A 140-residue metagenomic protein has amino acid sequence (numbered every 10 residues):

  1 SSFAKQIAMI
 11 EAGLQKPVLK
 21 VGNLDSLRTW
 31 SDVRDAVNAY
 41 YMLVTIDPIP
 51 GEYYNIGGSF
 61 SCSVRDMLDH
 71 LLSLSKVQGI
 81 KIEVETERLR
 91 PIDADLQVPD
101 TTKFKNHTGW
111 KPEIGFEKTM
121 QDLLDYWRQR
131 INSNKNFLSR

Functional and structural regions predicted by a protein language model:
S1, G22-V37, E52-S73, L89-I92 (+2 more regions): Substrate-binding strand-loop-helix patch in Rossmann-like NAD(P)-dependent oxidoreductase/epimerase domains
S1-K5, A12-P17, V33-R34, M42-Y54 (+2 more regions): Glycine/proline-rich active-site loop of Rossmann-fold NAD(P)-dependent oxidoreductases
V18-L19, E52-Y54, C62-D69, V77-L96 (+2 more regions): C-terminal "lid/loop" region of Rossmann-like NAD(P)-dependent oxidoreductases
V44-T45, S75, W127: Protein kinase-like catalytic domain
F116-R140: Amphipathic terminal alpha-helices
